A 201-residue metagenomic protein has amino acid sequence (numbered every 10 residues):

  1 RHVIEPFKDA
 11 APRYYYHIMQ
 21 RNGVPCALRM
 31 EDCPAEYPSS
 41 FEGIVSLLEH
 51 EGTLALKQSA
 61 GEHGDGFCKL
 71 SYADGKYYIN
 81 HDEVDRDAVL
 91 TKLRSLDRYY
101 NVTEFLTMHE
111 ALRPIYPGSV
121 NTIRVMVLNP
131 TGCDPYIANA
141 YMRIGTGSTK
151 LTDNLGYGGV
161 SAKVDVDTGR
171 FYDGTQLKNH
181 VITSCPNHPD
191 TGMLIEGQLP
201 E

Functional and structural regions predicted by a protein language model:
R1, E110-P114, T191-Q198: Active-site rim elements
R1-L47, E62: Conserved N-proximal alpha/beta basic substrate-recognition cap immediately N-terminal to, or forming the N-lobe
I4, K57, V125: A residue-level signal for conserved active-site and pocket-lining positions in enzyme catalytic cores
I18-P34, K69-R86: Short, flexible helix-coil linker/hinge segments at the edges of structured domains or between repeats
A35-S39, P117-N121, E201: Short, glycine/acidic-rich beta->alpha junctions
H50-G52, A60, D65, Y77-Q176: Phosphate-binding site of ATP-dependent enzymes
K178-E201: Extended, compositionally biased non-globular segments
